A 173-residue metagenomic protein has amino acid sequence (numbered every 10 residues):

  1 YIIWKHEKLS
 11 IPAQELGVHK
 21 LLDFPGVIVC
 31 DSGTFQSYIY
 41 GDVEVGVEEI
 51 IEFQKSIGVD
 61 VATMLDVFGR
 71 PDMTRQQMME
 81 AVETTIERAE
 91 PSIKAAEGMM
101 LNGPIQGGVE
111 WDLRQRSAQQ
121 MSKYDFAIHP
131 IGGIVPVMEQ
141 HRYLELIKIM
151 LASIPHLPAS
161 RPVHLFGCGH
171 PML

Functional and structural regions predicted by a protein language model:
Y1-E97: Non-catalytic, usually N-terminal nucleic-acid engagement modules in DNA/RNA processing proteins
A95-L173: Glycine-rich phosphate/ribose-binding loops and adjacent secondary-structure elements that form binding surfaces
